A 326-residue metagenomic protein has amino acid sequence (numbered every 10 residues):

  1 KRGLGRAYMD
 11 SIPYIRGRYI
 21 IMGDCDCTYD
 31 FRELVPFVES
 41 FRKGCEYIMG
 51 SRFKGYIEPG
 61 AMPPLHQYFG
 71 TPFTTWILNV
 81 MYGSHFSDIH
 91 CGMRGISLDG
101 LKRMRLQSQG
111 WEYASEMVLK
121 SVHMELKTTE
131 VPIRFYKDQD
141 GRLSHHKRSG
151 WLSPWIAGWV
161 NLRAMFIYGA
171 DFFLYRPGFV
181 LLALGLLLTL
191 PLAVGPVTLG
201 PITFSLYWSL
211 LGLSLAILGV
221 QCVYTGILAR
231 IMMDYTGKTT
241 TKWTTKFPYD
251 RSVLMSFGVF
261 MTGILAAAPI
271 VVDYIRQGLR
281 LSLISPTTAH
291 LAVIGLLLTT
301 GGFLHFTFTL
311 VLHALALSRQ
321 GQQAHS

Functional and structural regions predicted by a protein language model:
R2-I15, Y19, F31-W111, D138-W155 (+1 more regions): Acceptor/aglycone-binding surface of glycosyltransferases and processive sugar-polymer synthases
T28: A short, conserved beta-strand element in the Rossmann-like catalytic core that flanks the donor/metal-binding loop
L106-S326: Hydrophobic helical membrane-anchoring modules
